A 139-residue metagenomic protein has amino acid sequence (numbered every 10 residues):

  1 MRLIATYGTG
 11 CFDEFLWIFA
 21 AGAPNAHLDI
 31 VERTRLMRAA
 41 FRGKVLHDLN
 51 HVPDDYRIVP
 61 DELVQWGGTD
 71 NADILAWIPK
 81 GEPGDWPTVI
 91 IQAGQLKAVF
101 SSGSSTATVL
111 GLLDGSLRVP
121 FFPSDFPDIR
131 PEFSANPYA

Functional and structural regions predicted by a protein language model:
M1-N71, P137-A139: A surface-exposed partner-binding patch
Y7-G10, G22, A72, W86 (+3 more regions): Glycine-centered flexibility motif
N25, A72-L75, Q95-S102: Short, surface-exposed beta-strand/loop "edge" segments at domain boundaries and coil↔beta transitions
Q65, L75-D85, V89-G94: Low-complexity, glycine/alanine/valine/leucine- and proline-rich hydrophobic stretches
I90-P123: Compact, glycine/acidic-enriched structural inserts
P127-A139: Charge-dense, low-complexity intrinsically disordered regions
